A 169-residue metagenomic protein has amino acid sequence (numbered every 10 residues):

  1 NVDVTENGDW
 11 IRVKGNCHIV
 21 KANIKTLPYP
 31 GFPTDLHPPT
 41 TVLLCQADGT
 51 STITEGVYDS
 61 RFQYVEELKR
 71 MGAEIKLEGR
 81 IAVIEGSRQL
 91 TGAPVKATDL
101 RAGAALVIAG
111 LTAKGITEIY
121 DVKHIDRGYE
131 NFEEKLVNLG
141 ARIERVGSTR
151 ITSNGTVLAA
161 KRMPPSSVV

Functional and structural regions predicted by a protein language model:
N1-V169: Short, structured segments at the rim of ligand-binding sites
